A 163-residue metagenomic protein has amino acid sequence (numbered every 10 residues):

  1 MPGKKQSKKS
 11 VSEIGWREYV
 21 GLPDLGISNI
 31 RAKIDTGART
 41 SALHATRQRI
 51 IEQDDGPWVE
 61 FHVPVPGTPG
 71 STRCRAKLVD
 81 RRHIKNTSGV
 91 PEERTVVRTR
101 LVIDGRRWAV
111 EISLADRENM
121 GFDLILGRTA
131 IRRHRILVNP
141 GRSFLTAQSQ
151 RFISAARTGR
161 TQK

Functional and structural regions predicted by a protein language model:
M1-K163: Pepsin/retropepsin-fold aspartyl endopeptidases
